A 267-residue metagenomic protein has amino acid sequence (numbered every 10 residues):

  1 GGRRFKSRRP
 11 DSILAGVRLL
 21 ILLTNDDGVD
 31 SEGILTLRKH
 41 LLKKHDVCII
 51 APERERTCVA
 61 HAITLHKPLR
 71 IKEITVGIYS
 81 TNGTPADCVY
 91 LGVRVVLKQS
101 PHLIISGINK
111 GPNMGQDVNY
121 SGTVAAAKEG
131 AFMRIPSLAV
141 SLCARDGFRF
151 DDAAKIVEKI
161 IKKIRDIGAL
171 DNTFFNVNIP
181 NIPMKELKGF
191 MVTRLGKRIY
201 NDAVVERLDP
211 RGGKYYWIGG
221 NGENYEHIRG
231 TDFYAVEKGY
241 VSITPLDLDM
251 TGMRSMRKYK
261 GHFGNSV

Functional and structural regions predicted by a protein language model:
I21, E32-V95, Q99-S100: A cross-family phosphate/adenosyl-ligand binding-site feature
L23-D30, D117: Short, glycine-rich nucleotide/cofactor-binding loops
D27, E55, T84-P85, N109-P112 (+2 more regions): Short glycine-rich anion-binding loops that position phosphate/pyrophosphate groups of nucleotides and phosphorylated
G92-K98, A125-P136: Alpha-helix C-terminal capping segments
P112-S121: Glycine/threonine-rich flexible loop motifs
A131-A153: Glycine-rich phosphate/pyrophosphate-binding loops and their adjacent beta-strand/loop elements at enzyme active sites
D152-V267: Electrostatically charged, flexible surface regions
